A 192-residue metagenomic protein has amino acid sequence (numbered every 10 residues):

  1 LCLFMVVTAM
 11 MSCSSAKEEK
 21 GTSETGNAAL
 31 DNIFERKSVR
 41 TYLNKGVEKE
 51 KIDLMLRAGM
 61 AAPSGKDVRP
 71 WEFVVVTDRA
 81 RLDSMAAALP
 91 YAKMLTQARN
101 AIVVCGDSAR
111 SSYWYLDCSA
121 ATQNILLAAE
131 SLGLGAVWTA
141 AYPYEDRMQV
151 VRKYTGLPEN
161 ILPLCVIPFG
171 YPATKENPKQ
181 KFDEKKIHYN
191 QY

Functional and structural regions predicted by a protein language model:
L1-C2, T22: Hydrophobic H-region at the start of alpha-helical membrane spans
C2-M10: Bacterial N-terminal signal peptides
S12-Y192: Acidic, surface-exposed loops and disordered segments
